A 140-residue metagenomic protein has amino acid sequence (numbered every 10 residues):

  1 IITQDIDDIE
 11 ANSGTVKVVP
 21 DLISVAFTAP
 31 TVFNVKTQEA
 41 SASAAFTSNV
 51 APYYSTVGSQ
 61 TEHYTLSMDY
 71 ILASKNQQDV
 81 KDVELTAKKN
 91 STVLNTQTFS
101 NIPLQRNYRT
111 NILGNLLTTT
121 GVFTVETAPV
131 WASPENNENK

Functional and structural regions predicted by a protein language model:
I2-R106, E138-K140: Tryptophan-paired
N95-K140: Extracellular beta-sheet/turn segments enriched in Thr/Pro/Gly and aliphatic residues
